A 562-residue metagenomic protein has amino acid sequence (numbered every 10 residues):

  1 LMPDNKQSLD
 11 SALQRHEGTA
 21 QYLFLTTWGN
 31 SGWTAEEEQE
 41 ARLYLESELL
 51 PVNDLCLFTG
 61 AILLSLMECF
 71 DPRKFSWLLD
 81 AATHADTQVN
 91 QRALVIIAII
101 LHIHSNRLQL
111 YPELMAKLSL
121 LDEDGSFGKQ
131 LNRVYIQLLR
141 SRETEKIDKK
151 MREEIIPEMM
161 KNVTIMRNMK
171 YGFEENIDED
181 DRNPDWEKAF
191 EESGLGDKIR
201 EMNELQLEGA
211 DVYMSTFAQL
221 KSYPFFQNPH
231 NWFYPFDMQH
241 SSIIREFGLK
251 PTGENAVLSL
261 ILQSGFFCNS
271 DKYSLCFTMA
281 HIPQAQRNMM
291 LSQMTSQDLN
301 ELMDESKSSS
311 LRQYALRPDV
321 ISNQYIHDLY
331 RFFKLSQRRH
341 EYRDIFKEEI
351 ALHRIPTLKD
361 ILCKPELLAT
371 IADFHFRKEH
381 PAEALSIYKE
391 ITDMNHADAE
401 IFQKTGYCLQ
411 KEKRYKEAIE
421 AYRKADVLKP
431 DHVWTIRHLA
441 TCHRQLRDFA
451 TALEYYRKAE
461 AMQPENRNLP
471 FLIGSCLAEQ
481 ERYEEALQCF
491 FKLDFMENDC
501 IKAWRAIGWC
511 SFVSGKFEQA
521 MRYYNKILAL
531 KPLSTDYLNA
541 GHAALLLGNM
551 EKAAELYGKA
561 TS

Functional and structural regions predicted by a protein language model:
R92, E366, E400, W434 (+3 more regions): Start-of-helix register in tetratricopeptide repeats
Y234-K429: Alpha-solenoid helical-repeat scaffolds
E390-I391, K424-A425, K458-A459, K492-L493 (+2 more regions): Canonical positions in the second alpha-helix
